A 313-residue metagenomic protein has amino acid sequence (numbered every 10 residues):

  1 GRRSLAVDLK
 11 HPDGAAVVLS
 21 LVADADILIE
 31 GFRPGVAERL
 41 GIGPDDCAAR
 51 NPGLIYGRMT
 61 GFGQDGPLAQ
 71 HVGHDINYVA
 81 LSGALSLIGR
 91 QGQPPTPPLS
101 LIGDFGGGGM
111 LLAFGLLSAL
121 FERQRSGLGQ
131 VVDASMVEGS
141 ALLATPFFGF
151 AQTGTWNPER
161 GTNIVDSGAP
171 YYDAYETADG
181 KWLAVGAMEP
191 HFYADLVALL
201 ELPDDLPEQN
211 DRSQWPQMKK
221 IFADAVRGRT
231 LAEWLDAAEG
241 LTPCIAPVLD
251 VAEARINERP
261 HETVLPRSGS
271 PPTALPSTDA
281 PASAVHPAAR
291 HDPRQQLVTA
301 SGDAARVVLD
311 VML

Functional and structural regions predicted by a protein language model:
G1-A15, S20, Y78-S86, G269-A282: Redox-cofactor-proximal catalytic regions of oxidoreductases
G1-A49: A structured beta-alpha segment of the ubiquitous adenosine-cofactor-binding alpha/beta core
V17-S20, G115-A119, D195-L199, I221: Alpha-helical scaffold segments in soluble metabolic enzymes
S20-A23, D45, V72, P260-L265: Short low-complexity, flexible loop/linker segments enriched in glycine and/or proline with clustered acidic
G35-V36, G61-F62, V251-E253: Conserved beta-strand edge residues that scaffold enzyme active sites
E38-L183, A187, A300-L313: Active-site-adjacent "lid/gating" segments in soluble enzymes
R50, I55-G57, L142-L313: Acyl-CoA thioester-binding alpha/beta core of soluble enzymes
